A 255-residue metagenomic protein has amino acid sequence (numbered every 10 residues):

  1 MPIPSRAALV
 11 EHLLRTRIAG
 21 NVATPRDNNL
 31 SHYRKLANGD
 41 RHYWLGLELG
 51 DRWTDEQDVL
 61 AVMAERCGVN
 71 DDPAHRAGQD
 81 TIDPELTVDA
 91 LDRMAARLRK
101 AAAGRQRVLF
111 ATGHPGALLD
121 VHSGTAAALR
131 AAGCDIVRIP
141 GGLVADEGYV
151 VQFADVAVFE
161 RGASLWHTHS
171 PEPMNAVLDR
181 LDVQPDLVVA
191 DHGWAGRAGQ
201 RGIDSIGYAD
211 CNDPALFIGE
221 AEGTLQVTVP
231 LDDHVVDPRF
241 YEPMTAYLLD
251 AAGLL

Functional and structural regions predicted by a protein language model:
M1-R105, T112, A117-G124, D250: Electropositive, gly/pro-rich neighborhoods at or near active sites that engage anionic ligands
R105-R107, P185: A general structural motif
V108-L109, V137-R138, I206-G207: Short hydrophobic alpha-helical runs that function as membrane-insertion/retention elements
A111-H122, D191-G196, N212-D213: Gly/Ser/Thr-rich loops at beta-strand to alpha-helix junctions that form or flank small-molecule/cofactor-binding
V121-V177: Long, charge-dense
G124-L129, Q200-I206, A221-L225: Short, solvent-exposed amphipathic alpha-helical segments in soluble enzyme and RNA/protein-processing domains
M174-I203, G207-A209: Glycine-rich phosphate-binding loop
V183, I206-L255: C-terminal functional extensions of proteins
